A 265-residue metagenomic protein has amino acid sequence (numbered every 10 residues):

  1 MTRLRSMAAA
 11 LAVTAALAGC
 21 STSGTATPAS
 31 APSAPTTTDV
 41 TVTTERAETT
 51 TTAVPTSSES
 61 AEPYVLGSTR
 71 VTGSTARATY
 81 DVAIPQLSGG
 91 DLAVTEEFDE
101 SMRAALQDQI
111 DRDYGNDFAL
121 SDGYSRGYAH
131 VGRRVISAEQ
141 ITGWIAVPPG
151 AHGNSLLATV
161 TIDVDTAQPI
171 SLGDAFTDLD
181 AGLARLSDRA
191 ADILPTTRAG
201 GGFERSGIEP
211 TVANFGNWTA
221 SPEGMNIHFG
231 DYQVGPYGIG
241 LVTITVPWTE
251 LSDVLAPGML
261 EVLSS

Functional and structural regions predicted by a protein language model:
T2-M7, A16, C20-S265: Compositionally biased intrinsically disordered regions enriched in Thr/Gly
